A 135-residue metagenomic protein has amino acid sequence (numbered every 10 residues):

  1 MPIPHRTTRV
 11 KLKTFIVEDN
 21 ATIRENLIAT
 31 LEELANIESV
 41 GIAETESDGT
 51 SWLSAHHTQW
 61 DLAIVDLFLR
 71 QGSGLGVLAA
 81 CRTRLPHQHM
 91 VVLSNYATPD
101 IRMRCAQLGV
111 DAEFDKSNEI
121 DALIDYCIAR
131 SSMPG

Functional and structural regions predicted by a protein language model:
M1-F15, A21, D121-G135: Non-catalytic signal-transmission and effector/linker regions of two-component phosphorelay proteins
A21-G41: Two-component/phosphorelay signaling modules centered on CheY-like receiver
I42-L62: Acidic, metal-coordinating helix/loop segments flanking the phosphotransfer/catalytic sites of two-component signaling
D66-L67: Active-site residues of response regulator receiver
R70: The feature encodes the CheY-like receiver
L75-P86: Short amphipathic alpha-helix used as the core "switch/output" element in two-component signaling
G76, A97-F114, N118: Alpha4 helix (beta4-alpha4-beta5 surface) of REC/receiver domains from two-component response regulators
